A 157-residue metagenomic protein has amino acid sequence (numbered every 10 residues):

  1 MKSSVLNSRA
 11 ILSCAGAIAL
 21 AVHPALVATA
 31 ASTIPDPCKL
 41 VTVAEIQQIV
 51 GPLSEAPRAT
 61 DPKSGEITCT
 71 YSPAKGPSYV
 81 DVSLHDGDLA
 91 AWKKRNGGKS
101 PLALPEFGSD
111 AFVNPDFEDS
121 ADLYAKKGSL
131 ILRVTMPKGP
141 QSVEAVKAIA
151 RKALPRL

Functional and structural regions predicted by a protein language model:
K2-A15, V22-H23: Bacterial N-terminal signal peptides that target proteins for export
A17-L20, I46: Residue-level signal for nonpolar/aromatic packing positions in well-ordered secondary structure
A25-A31: Sec/Tat signal peptide C-region and signal peptidase I cleavage site
A31-T33, L102-L157: A short, solvent-exposed beta-edge/loop patch
P37-P52: Amphipathic alpha-helical segments
Q48-E118, G128: Short, solvent-exposed recognition patches
